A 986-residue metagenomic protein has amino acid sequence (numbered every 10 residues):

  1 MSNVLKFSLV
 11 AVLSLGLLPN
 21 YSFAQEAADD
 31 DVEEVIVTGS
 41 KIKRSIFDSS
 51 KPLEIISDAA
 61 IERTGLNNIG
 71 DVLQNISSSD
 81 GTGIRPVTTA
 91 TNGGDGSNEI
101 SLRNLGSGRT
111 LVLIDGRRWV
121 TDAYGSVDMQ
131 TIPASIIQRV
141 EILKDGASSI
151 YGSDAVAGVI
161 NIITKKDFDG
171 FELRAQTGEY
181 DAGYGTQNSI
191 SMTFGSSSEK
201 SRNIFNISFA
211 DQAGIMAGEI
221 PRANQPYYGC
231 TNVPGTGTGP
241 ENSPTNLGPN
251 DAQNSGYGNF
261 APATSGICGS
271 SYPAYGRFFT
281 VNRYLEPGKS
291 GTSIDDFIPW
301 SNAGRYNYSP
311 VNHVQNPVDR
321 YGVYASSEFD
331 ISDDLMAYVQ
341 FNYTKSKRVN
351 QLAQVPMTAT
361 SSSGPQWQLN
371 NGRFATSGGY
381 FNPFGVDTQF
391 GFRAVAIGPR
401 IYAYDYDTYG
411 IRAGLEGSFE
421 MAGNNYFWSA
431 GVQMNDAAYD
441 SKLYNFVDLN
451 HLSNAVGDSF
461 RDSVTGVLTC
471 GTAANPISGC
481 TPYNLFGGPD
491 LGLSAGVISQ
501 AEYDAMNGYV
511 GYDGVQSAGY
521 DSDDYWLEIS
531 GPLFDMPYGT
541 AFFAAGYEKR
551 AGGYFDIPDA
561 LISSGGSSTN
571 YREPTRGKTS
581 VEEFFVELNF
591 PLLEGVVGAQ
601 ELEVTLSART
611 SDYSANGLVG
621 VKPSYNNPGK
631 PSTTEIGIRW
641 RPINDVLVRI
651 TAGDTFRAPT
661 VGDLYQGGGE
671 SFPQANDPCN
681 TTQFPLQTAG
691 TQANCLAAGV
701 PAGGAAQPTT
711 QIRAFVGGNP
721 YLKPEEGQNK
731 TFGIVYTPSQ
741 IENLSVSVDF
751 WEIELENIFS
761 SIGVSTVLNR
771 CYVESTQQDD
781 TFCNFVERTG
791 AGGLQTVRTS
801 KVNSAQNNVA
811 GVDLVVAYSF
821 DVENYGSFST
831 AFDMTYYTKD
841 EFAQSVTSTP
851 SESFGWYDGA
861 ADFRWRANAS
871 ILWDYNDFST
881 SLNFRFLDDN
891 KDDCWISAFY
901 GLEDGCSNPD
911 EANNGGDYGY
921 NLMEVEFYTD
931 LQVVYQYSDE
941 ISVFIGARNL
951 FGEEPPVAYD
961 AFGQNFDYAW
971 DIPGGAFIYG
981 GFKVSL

Functional and structural regions predicted by a protein language model:
M1-S77, S191, G195, D333 (+3 more regions): N-terminal Sec signal peptide and the immediately downstream disordered periplasmic leader that contains the TonB box
D71-S97, L105-S107, R117, T121-A123 (+16 more regions): Surface-exposed beta-strand-turn/loop segments characteristic of Gram-negative outer-membrane beta-barrels
N104-L105, N188, S208, S265-G269 (+16 more regions): Outer-membrane beta-barrel transmembrane strands
F171-E179, L602-S614, I650-A652, L887: Transmembrane beta-strand segments that form the barrel wall of outer-membrane beta-barrel proteins
A182-Y184, N203, Q212-G218, R348-L352 (+12 more regions): Outer-membrane beta-barrel proteins
D645-E725, V746, F750-T789, R948-Q964: Surface-exposed extracellular loop regions of Gram-negative outer-membrane beta-barrel proteins, predominantly
S671, Y825-Q936, F951: C-terminal beta-barrel architecture of Gram-negative outer-membrane proteins
E756, T838-K839, N883-D904, V934-L986: C-terminal beta-signal and adjacent terminal beta-strands/loops of Gram-negative outer-membrane beta-barrel proteins
